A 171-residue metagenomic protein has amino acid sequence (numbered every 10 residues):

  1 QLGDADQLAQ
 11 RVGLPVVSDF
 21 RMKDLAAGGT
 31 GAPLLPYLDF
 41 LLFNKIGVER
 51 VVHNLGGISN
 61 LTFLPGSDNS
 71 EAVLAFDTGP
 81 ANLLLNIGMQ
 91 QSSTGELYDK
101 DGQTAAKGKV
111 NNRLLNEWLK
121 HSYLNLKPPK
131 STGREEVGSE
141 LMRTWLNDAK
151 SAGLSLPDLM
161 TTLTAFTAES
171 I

Functional and structural regions predicted by a protein language model:
Q1-A5: Short beta-strand-loop/turn "lid" adjacent to the catalytic site in phosphate-handling enzymes
L8: Polyanion-binding surfaces on beta-sheet-dominated domains and ring/shell assemblies
R11-F40, N44, V51-Y123: Glycine-rich phosphate-binding loop plus the immediately following alpha-helix
G95-I171: A contiguous, well-structured pocket-lining segment that forms one wall/lid of small-molecule binding clefts in soluble
